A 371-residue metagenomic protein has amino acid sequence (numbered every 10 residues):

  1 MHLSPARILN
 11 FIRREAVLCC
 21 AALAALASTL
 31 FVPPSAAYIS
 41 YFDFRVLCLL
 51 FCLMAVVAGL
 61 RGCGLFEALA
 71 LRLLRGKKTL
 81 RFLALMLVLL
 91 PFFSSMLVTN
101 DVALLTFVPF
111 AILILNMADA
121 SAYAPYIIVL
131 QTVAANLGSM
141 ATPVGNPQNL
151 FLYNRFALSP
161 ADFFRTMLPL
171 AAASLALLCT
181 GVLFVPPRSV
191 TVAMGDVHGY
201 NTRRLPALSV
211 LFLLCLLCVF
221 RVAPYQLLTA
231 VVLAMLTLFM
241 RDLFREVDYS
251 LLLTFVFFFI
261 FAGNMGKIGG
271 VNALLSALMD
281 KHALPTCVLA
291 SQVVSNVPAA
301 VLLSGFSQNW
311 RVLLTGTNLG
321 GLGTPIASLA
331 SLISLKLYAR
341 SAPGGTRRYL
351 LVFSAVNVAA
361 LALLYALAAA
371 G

Functional and structural regions predicted by a protein language model:
P5-V32, D43-A55, L205-L214, V222-T237 (+1 more regions): Hydrophobic mid-bilayer segments of alpha-helices in multi-pass membrane transport proteins, especially secondary
R7, L71, F184-S209, R241-R245: Flexible interhelical linker loops that connect adjacent transmembrane helices in multi-pass membrane transporters
R7-R14, A36-V46, L158-L170, V197-T202 (+4 more regions): Interfacial loop-to-helix junctions that mark the boundaries of transmembrane helices in multi-pass membrane
V17, F44-R45, L71-F82, A124-V133 (+4 more regions): Cytoplasmic-side transmembrane-helix entry/capping segments in multi-pass membrane proteins
Y41, C63, E67-A70, L211-Q308: Transmembrane helical segments that form the transport core of multi-pass membrane transport proteins
F44-V46, R75-V88, M117-I128, T202-P206 (+2 more regions): Membrane-interfacial loop-to-helix junctions in multi-pass transporters
L87-L89, F93-L137, F151, V301-T315 (+3 more regions): Hydrophobic transmembrane alpha-helices that form the pore/transport pathway of multi-pass ion and small-solute
D119-P187, T191-V197, L313, S334-L364: Membrane-core helix-loop-helix motifs of multi-pass transport proteins
